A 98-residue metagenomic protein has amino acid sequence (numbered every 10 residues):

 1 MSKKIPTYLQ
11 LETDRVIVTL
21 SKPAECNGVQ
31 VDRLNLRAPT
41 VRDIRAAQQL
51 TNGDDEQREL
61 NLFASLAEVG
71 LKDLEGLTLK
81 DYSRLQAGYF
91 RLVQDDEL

Functional and structural regions predicted by a protein language model:
S2-L98: Short, surface-exposed, charged amphipathic helix/loop patches that serve as local interaction elements
